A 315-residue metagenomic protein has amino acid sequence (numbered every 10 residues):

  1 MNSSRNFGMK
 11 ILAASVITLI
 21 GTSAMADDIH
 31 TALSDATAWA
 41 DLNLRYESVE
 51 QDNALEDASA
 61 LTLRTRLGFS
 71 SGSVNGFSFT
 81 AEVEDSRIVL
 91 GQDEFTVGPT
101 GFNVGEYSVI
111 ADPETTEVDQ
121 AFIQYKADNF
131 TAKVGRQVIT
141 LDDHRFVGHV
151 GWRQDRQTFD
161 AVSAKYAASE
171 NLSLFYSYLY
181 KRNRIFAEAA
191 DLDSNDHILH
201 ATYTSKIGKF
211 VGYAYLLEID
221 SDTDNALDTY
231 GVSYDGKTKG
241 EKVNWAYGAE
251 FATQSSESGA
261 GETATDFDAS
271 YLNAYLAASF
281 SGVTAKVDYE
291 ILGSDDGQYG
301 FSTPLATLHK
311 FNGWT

Functional and structural regions predicted by a protein language model:
M1-I29: Gram-negative bacterial Sec-dependent N-terminal signal peptides
I29-S48, N75-A81, L172: Transmembrane beta-strand segments of Gram-negative outer membrane beta-barrel proteins
S34, D57-L63, T115-D119, K126 (+6 more regions): Residues that define the transmembrane beta-barrel architecture of outer-membrane proteins
L44-E50, V83-V89, A127-N129, R136-L141 (+7 more regions): Transmembrane beta-strands of outer-membrane beta-barrel pores
E47-L63, S73-A121, I139-R153, E257-T265: Surface-exposed loop and membrane-interface regions of Gram-negative outer-membrane beta-barrel proteins
T65-S71, A121-Y125, V162-Y166, L199-Y203 (+3 more regions): Residues on the lipid-exposed face of transmembrane beta-strands in outer-membrane beta-barrel proteins
N75-F79, N129-K133, E170-Y176, I207-G212 (+2 more regions): Repeated loop/turn-to-beta-strand initiation elements of outer-membrane beta-barrel proteins
V89, E94-A111, A246, E250-T315: Extracellular/periplasmic loop regions
